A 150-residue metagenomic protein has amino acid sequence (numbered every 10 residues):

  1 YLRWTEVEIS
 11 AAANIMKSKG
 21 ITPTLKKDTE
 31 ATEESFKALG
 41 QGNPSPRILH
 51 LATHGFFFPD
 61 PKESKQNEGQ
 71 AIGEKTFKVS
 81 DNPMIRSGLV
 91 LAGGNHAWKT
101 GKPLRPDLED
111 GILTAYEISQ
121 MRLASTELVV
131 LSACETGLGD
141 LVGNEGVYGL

Functional and structural regions predicted by a protein language model:
Y1-L150: Catalytic cores of enzymes
